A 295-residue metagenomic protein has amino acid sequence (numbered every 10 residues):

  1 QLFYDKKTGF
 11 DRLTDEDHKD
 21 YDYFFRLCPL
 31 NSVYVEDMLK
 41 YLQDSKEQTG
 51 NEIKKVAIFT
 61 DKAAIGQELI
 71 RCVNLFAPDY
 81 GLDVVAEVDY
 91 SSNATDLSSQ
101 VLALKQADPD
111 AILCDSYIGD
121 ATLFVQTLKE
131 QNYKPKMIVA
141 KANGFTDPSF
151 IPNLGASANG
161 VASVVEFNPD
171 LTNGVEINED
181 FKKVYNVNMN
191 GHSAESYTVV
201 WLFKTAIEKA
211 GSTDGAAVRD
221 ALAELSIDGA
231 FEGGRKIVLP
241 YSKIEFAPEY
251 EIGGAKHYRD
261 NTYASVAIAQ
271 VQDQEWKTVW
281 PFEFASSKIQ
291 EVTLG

Functional and structural regions predicted by a protein language model:
Q1-A86, K136-S163: Extracytoplasmic ligand/sensor domains, especially the bilobed periplasmic-binding protein
K7, L42-T49, T60, A77-G81 (+7 more regions): Sec/Tat-exported extracytoplasmic proteins
F10-D11, Y21, L128-V200, E208 (+1 more regions): Extracellular/periplasmic periplasmic-binding protein-like sensory domains
V35-L39, E68, Y90-A103, T172-V175: Structural motif
E36, T122, A194-W201, A216 (+1 more regions): A structural signal for well-ordered alpha-helical segments within the folded catalytic domains of diverse enzymes
G66-E68, L97, A121-L123, D147-S149 (+1 more regions): Extracytoplasmic/secreted cell-surface and envelope-processing proteins
V73, T95-D96, L102, P109-Q131: Hydrophobic alpha-helical
F181-N190, K204-T278: Segments of small-molecule ligand-sensing domains
